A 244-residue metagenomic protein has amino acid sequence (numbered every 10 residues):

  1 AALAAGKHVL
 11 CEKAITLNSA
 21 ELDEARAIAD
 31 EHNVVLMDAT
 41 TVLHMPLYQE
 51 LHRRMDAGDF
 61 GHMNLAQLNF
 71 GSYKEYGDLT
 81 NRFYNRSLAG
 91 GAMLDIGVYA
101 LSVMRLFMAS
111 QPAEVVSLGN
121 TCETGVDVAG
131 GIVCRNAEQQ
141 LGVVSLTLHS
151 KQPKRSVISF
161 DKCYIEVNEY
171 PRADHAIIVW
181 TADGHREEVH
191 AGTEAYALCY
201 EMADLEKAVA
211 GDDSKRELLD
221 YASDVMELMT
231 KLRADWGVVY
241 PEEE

Functional and structural regions predicted by a protein language model:
A1-L43: Beta-strand-loop-alpha-helix segment that lines the small-molecule cofactor/substrate pocket of alpha/beta enzymes
G6, T80-S87, D183-E187: Short glycine/proline- and charge-enriched loop/turn segments that cap or connect secondary-structure elements
E12, S87-L94, V189-G192: A short acidic, glycine-rich active-site loop that binds or catalyzes chemistry on phosphate/adenosine moieties
L22, Y48, A100-L101, A129 (+3 more regions): A general structural signal for well-ordered alpha-helical segments in protein cores
L43-V115: Predominantly a Rossmann-like dinucleotide-binding segment in NAD(P)-dependent oxidoreductases
S102-A173, M202-D213, E243: Contiguous beta-strand/loop segments that form the cofactor/metal-binding neighborhood of enzyme cores
A137, D204-E244: C-terminal helix-rich "cap/oligomerization" subdomain common to oxidoreductases
H190-A203, E217: Active-site loop of classical SDR/Rossmann-like NAD(P)-dependent oxidoreductases, centered on the catalytic Tyr-X3-Lys
